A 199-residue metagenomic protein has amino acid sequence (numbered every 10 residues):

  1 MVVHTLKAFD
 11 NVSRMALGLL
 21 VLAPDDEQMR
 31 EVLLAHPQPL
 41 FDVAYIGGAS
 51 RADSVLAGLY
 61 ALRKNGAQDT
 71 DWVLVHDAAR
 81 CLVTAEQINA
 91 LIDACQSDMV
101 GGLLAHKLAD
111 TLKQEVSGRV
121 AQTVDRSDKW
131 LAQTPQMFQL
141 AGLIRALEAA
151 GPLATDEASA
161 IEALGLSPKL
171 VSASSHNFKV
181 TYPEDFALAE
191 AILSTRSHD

Functional and structural regions predicted by a protein language model:
V2-T70, A150: Conserved N-terminal catalytic core of the sugar/cofactor nucleotidyltransferase
L22-P24, V83, F138-Q139, T181: A conserved hydrophobic position in a structured secondary element of the catalytic/binding core that shapes
D69, L82-K169, D199: Conserved core of the sugar-phosphate nucleotidyltransferase
V73-L74: Short aromatic/hydrophobic "clamp" motif used to bind/position activated sugar donors
D77: Substrate/cofactor-recognition hotspot
K107-D110, S175, E184: Glycine-rich beta-alpha junction loops
K169-H176: Catalytic beta-strand/loop signature of glycosyltransferases that borders the donor
N177-D199: Hydrophobic helical membrane-anchoring modules
